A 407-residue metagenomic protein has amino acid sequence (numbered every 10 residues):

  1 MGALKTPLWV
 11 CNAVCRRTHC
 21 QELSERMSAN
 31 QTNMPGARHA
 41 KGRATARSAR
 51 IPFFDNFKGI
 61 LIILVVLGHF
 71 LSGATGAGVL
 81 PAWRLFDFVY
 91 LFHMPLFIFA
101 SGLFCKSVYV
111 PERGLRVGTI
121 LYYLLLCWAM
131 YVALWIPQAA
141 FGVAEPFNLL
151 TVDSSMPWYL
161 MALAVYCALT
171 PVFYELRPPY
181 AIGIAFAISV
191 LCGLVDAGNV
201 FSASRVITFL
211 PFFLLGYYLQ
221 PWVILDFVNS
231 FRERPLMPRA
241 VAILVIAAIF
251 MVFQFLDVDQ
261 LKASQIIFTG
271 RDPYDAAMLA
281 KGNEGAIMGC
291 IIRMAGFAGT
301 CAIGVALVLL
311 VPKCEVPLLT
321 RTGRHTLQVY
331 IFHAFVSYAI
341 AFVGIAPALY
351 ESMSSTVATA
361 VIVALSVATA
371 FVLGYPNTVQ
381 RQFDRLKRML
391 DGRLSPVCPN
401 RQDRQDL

Functional and structural regions predicted by a protein language model:
L4-T6, C11-C15, H19, L23-L407: Alpha-helical transmembrane segments and their immediate juxtamembrane cytosolic regions
